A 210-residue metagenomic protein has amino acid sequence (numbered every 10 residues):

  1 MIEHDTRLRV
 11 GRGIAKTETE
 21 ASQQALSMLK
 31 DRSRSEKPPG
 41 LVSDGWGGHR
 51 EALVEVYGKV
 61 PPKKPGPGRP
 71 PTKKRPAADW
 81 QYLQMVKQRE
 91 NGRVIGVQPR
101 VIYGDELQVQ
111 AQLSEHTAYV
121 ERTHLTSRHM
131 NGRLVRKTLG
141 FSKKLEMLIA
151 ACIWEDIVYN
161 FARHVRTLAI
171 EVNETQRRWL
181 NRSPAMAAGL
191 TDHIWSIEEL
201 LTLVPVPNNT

Functional and structural regions predicted by a protein language model:
M1-T210: Residue-level recognition of single "structural anchor" positions that define or cap local secondary structure
